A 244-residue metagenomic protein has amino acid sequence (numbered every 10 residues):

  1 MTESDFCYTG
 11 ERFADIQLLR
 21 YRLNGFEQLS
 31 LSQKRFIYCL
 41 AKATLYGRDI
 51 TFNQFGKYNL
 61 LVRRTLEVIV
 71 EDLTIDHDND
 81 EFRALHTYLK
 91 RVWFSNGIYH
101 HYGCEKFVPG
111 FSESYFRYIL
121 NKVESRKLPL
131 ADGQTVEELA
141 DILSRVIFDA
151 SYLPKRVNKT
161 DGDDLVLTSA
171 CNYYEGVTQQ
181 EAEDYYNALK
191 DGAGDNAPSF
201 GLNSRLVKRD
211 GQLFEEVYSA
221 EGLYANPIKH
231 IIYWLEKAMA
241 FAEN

Functional and structural regions predicted by a protein language model:
T2-K208, L213-E216, A220-A240: N-terminal helix-rich structural modules
